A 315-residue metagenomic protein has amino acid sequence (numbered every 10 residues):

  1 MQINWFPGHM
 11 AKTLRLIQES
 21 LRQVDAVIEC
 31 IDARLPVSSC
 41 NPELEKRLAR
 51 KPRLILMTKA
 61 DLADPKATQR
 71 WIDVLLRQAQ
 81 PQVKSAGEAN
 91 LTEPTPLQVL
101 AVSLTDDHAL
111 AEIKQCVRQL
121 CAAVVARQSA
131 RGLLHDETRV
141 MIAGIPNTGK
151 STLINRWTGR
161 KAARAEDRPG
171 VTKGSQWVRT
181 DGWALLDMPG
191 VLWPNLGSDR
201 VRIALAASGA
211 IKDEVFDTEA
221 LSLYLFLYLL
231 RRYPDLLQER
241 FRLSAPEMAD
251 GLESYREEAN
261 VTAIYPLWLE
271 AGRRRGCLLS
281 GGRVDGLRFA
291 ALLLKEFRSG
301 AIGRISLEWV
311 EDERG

Functional and structural regions predicted by a protein language model:
M1-I3, I154-A165: Conserved P-loop NTPase mechanochemical-coupling segment
M1-V27, R34-L54, A60, K66 (+2 more regions): Helix-rich effector regions associated with P-loop NTPase G domains
A63-A143: Canonical P-loop GTPase G-domain recognition
V117-V125, P146, W157-K161, P169 (+1 more regions): Short, well-ordered alpha-helical segments in soluble proteins
L133-H135, I145, R156, K173: Alpha-helical interaction elements
E137, R160, S175: Short coil/loop residues immediately preceding or within conserved phosphate-binding loops of NTP-utilizing enzyme
V140-G159, M188: Glycine-rich phosphate-binding P-loop
